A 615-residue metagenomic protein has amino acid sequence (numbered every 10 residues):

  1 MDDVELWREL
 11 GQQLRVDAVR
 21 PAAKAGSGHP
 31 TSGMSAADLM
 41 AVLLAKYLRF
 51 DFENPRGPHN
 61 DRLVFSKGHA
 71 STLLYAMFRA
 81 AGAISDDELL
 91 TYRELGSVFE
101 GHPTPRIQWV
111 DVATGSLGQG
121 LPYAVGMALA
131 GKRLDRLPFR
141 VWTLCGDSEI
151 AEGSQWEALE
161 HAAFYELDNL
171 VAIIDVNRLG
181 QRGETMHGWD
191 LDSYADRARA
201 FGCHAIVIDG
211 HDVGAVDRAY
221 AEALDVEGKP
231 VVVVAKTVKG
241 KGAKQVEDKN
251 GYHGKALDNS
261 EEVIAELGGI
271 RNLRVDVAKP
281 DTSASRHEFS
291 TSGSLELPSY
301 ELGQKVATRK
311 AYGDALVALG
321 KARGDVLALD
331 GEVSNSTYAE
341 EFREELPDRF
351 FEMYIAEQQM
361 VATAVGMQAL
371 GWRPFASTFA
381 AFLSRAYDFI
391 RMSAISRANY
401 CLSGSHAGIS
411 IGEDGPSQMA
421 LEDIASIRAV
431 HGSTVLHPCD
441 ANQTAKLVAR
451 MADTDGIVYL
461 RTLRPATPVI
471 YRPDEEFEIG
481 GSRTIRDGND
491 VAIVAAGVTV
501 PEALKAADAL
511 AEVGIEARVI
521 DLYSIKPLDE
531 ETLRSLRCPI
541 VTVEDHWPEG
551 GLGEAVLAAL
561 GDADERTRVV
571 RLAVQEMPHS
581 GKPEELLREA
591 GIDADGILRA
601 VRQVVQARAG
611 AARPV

Functional and structural regions predicted by a protein language model:
M1-W142, N272-R461, A466-T467, E476 (+1 more regions): Thiamine diphosphate
R8, E94-R106, V110-A113, M127-L129 (+6 more regions): Thiamine diphosphate
D147: Residue(s) in the substrate-gating loop at a strand-loop-helix junction that position the organic substrate next
I150: Short active-site segment of divalent metal-dependent hydrolases/proteases that encodes the spacing between
